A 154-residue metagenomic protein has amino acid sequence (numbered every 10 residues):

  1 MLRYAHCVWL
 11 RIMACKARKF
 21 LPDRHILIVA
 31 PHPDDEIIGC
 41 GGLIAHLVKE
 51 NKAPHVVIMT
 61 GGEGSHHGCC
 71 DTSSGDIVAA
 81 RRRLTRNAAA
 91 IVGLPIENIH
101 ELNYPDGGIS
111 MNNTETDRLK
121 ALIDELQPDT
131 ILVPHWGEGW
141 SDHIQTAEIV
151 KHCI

Functional and structural regions predicted by a protein language model:
M1-I154: Active-site beta-strand->loop->alpha-helix modules in alpha/beta enzyme cores, enriched in Gly/His/Asp(Glu)
